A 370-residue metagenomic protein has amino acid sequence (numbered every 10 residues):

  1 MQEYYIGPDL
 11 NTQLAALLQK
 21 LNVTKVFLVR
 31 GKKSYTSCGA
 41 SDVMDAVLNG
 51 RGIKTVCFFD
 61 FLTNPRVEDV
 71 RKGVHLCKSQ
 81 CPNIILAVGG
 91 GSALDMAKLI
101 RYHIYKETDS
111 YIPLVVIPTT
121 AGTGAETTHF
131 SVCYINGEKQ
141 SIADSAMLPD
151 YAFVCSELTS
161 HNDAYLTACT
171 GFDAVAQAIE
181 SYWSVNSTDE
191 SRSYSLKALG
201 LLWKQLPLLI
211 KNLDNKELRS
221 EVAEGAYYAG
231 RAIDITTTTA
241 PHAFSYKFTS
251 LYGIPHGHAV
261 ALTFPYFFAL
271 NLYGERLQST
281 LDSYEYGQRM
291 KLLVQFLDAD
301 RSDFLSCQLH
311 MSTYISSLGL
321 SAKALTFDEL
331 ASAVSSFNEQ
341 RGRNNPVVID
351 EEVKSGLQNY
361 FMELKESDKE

Functional and structural regions predicted by a protein language model:
M1-I84: ATP/NTP phosphate-donor binding region
N11-L14, S37-G39, V67-E68, S92-L99 (+2 more regions): Short glycine/serine/threonine-rich phosphate/pyrophosphate-binding segments that cradle anionic phosphate groups
V43-M44, K72-V74, A93-T108, T128-F130: Short Gly/Thr/Asp-enriched flexible loops that form oxyanion-binding sites at enzyme active sites
Y102-E190, L281: A glycine/threonine-rich phosphate-anchoring loop and its flanking beta-alpha core in nucleotide/phosphate-binding
A168-Y228, A232: C-terminal and late-domain segments of enzyme folds
I254, H258-E329: Gly/Pro-rich interdomain helix-loop hinge
F327-E370: Short, amphipathic C-terminal "tail helix"
